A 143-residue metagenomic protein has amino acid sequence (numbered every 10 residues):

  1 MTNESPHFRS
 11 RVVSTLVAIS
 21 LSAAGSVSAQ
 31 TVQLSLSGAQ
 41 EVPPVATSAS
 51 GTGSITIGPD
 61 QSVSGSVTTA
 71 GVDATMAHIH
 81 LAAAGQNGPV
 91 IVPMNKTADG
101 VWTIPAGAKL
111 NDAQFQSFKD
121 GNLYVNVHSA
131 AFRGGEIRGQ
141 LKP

Functional and structural regions predicted by a protein language model:
T2-P6, I19, G25-A77, L81-P143: Metal-centered catalytic cores of metalloenzymes
R9-A18: Sec-dependent signal peptide recognition, specifically the positively charged N-region followed immediately by
